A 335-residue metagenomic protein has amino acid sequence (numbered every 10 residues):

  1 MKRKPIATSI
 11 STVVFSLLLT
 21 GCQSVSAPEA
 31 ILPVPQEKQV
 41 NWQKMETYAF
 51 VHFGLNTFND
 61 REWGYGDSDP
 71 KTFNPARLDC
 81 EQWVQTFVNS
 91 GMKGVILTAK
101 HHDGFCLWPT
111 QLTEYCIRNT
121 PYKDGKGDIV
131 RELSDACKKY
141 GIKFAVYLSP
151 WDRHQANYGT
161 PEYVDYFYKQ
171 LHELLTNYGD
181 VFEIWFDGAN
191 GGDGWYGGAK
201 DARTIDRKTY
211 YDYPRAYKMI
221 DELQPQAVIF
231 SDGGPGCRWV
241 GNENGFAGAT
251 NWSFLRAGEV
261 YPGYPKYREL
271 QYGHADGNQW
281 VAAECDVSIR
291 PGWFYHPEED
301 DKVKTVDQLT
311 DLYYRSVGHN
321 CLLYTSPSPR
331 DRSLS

Functional and structural regions predicted by a protein language model:
K2-I10: Bacterial N-terminal signal peptides that target proteins for export
K4, S24, D331-S333: Positively charged, low-complexity intrinsically disordered regions
A7, P35, P329-D331: Intrinsically disordered, low-complexity segments enriched in proline/serine/threonine
T20-G21: C-terminal motif of bacterial Sec signal peptides marking the signal peptidase cleavage site
V25-S326: Mature catalytic domains of secreted/periplasmic carbohydrate-active enzymes
Y324, P329-S335: Single conserved hydrophobic/aromatic residue that forms the stacking wall/gate of nucleotide- or nucleobase-binding
